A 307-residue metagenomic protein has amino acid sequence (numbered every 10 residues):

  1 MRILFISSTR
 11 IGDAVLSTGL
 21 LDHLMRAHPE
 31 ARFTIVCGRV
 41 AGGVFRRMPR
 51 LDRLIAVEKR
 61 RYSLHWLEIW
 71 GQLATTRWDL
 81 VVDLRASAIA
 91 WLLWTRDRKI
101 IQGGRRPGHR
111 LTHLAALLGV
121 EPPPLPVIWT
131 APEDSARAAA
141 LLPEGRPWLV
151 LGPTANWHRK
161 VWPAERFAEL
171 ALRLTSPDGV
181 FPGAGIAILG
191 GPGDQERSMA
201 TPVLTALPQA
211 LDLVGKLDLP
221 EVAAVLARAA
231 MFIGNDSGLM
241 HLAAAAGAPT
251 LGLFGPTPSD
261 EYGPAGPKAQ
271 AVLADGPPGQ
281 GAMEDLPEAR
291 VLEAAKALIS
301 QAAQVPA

Functional and structural regions predicted by a protein language model:
M1-A307: Catalytic machinery of carbohydrate-active enzymes, primarily nucleotide-sugar-dependent glycosyltransferases
